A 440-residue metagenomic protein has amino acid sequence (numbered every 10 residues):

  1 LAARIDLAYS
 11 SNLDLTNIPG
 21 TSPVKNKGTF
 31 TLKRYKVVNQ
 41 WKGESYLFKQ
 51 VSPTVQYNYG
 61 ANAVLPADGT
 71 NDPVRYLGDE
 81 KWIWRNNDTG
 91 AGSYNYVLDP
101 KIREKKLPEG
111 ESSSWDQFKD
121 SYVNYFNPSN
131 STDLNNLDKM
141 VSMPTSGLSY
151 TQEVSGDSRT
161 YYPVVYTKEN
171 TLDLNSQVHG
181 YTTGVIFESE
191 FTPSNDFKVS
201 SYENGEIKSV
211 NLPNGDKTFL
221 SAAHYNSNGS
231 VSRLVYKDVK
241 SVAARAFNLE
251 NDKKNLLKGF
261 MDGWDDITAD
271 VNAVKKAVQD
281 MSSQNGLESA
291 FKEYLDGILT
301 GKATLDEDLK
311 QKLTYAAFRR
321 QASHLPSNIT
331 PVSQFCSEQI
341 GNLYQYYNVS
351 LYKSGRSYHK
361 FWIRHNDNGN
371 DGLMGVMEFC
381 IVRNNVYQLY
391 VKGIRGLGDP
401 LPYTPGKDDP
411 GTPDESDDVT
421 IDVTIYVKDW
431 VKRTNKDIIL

Functional and structural regions predicted by a protein language model:
L1-A3: Beta-strand-rich domain onsets/edges
A8, N12-G393, N435-L440: Tryptophan-paired
E378-R383, P400, T404-L440: C-terminal functional modules
